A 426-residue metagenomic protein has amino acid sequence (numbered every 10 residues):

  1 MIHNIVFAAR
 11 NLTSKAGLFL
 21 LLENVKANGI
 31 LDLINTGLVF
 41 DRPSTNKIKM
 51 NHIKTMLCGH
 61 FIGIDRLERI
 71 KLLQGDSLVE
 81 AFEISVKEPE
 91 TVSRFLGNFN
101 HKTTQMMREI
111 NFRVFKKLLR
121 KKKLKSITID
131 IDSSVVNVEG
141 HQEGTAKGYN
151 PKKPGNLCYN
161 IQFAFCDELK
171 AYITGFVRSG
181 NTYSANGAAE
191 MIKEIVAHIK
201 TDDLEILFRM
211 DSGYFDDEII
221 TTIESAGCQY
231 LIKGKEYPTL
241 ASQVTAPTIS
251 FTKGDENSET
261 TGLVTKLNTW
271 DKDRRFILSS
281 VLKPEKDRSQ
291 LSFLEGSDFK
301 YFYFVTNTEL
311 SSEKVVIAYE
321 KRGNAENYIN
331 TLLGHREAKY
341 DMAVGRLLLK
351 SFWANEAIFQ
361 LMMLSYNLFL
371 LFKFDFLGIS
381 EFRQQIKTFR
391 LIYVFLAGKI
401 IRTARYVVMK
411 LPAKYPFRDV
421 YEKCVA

Functional and structural regions predicted by a protein language model:
M1-N156, N160-Y183, A189-T201, A226 (+3 more regions): Dynamic "connector" segments at or just before major functional cores
N4, Q229-G334, Y340, V425-A426: An anionic, glycine-rich sequence signature occurring as long contiguous blocks
I70, V135, K253, K314-F352 (+2 more regions): Short amphipathic alpha-helical "interface-anchor" segments enriched in bulky aromatics
L73, D132, G175, R209-D211 (+4 more regions): Generic beta-strand/beta-sheet core signal
F208-D216, E236-T239: Acidic, metal-coordinating catalytic cores used for nucleic-acid/nucleotide bond scission and strand-transfer chemistry
D217-T221: Catalytic cores of alpha/beta
K339-V407: Basic, amphipathic alpha-helical segments enriched in Lys/Arg and hydrophobic/aromatic residues
